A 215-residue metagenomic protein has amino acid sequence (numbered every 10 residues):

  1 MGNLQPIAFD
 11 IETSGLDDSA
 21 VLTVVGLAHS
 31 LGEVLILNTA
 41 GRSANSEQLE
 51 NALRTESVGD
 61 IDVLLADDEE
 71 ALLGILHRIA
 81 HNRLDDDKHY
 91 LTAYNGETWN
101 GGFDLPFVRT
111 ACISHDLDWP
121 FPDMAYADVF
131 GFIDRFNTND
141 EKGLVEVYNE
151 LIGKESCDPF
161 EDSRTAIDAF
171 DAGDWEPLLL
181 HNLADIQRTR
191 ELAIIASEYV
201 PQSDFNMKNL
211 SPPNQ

Functional and structural regions predicted by a protein language model:
M1-D10, T39-L65, I75, N82-R83 (+5 more regions): Haloarchaeal acidic low-complexity proteome signature biased toward cell-envelope/secretome components but also
G2-A111: Conserved non-catalytic scaffold segment of RNase H-like nuclease domains
K88-N206: Metal-dependent phosphoesterase core characteristic of DEDDh/y 3'-5' exonuclease domains
